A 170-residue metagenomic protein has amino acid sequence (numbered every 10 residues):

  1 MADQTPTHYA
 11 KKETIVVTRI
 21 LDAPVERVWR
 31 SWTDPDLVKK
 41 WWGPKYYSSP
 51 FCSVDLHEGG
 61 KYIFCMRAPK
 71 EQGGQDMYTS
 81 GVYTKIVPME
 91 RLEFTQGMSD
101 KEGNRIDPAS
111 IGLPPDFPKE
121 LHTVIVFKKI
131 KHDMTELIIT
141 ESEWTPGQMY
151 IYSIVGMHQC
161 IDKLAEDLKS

Functional and structural regions predicted by a protein language model:
M1-S49: Hydrophobic ligand-binding cavity/cleft-lining segments
D3-P6, P69-E71, P108-P115: Short, P/G- and charge-enriched loop/turn segments at secondary-structure junctions
V16, D36-Y78, V82: Short beta-edge strand/loop motif at the mouth of beta-sheet-based domains
R19, F51-V54, T79-K85, E120-K129: Hydrophobic/aromatic beta-strand elements that line small-molecule binding cavities or substrate pockets in beta-rich
V28, V38, Y62, Y83 (+4 more regions): Hydrophobic pocket/interface hotspot
D34-P35, Y62-M66, R105-G112: Short Pro/Gly-enriched beta-strand edge/turn motifs at strand-loop
V87-L92: Short, conserved beta-turn/loop elements at beta-strand boundaries and strand-helix junctions
E93-Q96, G103-H158: Beta-strand/loop substructures that line and gate deep hydrophobic ligand-binding cavities in soluble
